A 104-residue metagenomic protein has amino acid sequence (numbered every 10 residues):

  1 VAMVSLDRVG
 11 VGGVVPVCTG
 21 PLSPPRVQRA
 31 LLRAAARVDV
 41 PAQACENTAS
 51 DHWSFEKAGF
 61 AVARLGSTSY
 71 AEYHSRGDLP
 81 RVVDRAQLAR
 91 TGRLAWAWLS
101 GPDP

Functional and structural regions predicted by a protein language model:
A2, V11-P104: Active-site-adjacent substrate-binding region of metalloamidase/peptidase-like peptide-processing proteins
S5: Generic enzyme active-site microenvironment
